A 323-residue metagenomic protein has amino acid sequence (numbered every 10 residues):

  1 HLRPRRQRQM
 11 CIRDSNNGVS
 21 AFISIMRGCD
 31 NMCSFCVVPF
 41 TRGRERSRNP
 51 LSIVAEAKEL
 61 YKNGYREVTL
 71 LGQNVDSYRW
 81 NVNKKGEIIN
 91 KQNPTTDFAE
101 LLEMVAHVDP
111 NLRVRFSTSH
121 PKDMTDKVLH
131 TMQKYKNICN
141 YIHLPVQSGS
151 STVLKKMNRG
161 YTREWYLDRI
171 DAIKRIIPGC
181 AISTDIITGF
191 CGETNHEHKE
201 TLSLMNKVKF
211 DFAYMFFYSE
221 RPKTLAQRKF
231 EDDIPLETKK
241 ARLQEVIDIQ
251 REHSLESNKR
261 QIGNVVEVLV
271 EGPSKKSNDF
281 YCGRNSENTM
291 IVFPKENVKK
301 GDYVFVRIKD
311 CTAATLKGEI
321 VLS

Functional and structural regions predicted by a protein language model:
H1-I12: Single conserved hydrophobic/aromatic residue that forms the stacking wall/gate of nucleotide- or nucleobase-binding
R13-S34, K58-K62, R66-T69, V268: N-terminal pre-triad scaffold of radical SAM enzymes
G18-L51, E87-I88: Canonical Radical SAM [4Fe-4S] cluster-binding loop centered on the CxxxCxxC motif and its immediate flanking residues
C33, I53, L70, F116 (+7 more regions): Conserved, mostly hydrophobic/aromatic
F35, E67, R113, Y141 (+2 more regions): Residues at the N-termini of beta-strands
K62-H196, N206: Conserved SAM/AdoMet-binding glycine-rich loop
H196, E200-V246: C-terminal, non-catalytic macromolecule-binding modules
A226-S323: Terminal RNA-binding accessory module
